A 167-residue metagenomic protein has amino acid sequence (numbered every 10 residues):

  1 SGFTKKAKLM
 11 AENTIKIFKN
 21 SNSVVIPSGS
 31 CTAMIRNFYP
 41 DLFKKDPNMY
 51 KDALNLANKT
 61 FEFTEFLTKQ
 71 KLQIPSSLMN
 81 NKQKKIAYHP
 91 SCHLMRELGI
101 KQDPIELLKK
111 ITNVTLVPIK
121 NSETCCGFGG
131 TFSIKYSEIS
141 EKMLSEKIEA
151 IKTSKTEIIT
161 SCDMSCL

Functional and structural regions predicted by a protein language model:
S1-L167: Iron-sulfur cluster-binding electron-transfer modules in prokaryotic oxidoreductases
